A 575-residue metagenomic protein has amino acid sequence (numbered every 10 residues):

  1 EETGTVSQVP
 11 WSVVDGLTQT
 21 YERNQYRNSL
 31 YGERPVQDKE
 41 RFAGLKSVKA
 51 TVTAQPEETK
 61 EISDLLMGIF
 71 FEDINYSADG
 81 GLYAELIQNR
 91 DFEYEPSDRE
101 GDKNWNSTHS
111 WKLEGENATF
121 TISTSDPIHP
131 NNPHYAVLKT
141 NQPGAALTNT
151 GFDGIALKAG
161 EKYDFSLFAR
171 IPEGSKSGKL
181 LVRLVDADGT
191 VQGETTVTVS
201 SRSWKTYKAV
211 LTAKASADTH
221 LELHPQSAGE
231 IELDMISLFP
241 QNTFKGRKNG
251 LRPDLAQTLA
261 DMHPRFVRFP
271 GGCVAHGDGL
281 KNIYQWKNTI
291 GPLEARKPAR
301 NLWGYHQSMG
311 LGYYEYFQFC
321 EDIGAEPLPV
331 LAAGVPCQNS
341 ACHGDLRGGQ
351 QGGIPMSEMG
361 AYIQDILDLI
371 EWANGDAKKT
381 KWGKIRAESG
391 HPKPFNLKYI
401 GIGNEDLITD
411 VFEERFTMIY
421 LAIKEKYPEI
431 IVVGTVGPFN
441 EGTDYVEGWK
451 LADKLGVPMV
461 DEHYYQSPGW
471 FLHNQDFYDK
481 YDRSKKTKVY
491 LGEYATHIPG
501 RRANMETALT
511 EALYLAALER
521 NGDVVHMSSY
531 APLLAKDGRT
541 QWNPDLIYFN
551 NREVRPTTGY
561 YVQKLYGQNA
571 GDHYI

Functional and structural regions predicted by a protein language model:
E1-E40, G44: Carbohydrate-active catalytic/glycan-binding domains of CAZyme proteins, especially the secreted or lumenal ectodomains
G32-S308, E326-L328, H343-G360, Y427 (+1 more regions): Extracellular and organelle-lumenal recognition/adhesion modules and their flexible linkers in secreted
L65-F71, R265-F269, P327-L331, K398-I402 (+4 more regions): Hydrophobic faces of well-ordered beta-strands that scaffold small-molecule active sites in alpha/beta enzyme cores
I69, F92, L167, H263 (+6 more regions): Conserved, mostly hydrophobic/aromatic
L211-E222, A228, Q241-F269, S308-I323 (+6 more regions): An active-site-proximal structural segment forming one wall of the substrate-binding cleft that immediately precedes
E222-S227, D234-M235, P240, P270-C273 (+3 more regions): Active-site groove signature of glycoside hydrolases
S237-N249, L293-G310, R347-G360, K398-E413 (+4 more regions): The substrate-binding groove and active-site-proximal loops of carbohydrate-active enzymes, especially glycoside
Q318-F319, Y420-I431, W449-K454, P458-N569: Catalytic-core region of carbohydrate-active enzymes that cleave or remodel glycosidic bonds
